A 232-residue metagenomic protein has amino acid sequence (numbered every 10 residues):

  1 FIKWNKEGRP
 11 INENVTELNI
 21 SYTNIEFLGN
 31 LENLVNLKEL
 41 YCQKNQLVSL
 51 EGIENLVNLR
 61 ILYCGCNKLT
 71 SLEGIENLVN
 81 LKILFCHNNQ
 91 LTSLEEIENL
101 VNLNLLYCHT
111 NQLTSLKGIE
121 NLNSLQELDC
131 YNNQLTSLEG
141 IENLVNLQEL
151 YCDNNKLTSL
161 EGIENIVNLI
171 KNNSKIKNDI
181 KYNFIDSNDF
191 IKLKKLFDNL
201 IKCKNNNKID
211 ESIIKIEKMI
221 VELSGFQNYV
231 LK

Functional and structural regions predicted by a protein language model:
F1-L47: LRR N-terminal entry segment and analogous cap-like coil->beta motifs
N14, N33-N36, N55-N58, K68 (+6 more regions): Glycine-centered tight turns that cap/initiate beta-strands
T16-I20, L37-C42, L59-C64, L81-C86 (+5 more regions): Conserved hydrophobic beta-strand positions in leucine-rich repeat
E26-L31, L50-I53, L72-I75, L94-I97 (+3 more regions): Canonical leucine-rich repeat
E149-K215: Leucine-rich repeat domain C-terminal region
I209-V221, G225-K232: Eukaryotic intrinsically disordered, low-complexity regions enriched in proline/serine/threonine/glycine
